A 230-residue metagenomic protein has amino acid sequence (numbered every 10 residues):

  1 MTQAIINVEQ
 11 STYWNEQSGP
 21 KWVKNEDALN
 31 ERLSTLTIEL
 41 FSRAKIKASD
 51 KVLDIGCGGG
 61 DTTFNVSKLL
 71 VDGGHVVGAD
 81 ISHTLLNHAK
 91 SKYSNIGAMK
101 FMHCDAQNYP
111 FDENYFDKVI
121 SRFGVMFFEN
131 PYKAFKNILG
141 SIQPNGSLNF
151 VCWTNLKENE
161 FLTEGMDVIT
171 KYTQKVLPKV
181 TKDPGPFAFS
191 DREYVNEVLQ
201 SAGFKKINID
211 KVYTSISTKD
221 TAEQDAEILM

Functional and structural regions predicted by a protein language model:
T2-S11, Q17-V23, K206-M230: C-terminal helical/coil "lid" or tail adjacent to the Rossmann-like core of SAM-dependent
E31-D50, N65: Conserved alpha-helix/loop element of class I SAM-dependent methyltransferases that forms part of the SAM/SAH-binding
K51-Y109, K133: Class I SAM-dependent methyltransferase SAM/SAH-binding core
V71, F128-E129, I142-P144: Helix-to-beta-strand junctions that scaffold the AdoMet/dcAdoMet cofactor pocket in Class I SAM-dependent enzymes
Q107-K118: A short acidic, Gly/Pro-enriched loop at the edge of an enzyme's catalytic core that lines a small-molecule cofactor
D117-Y132, T154: A short SAM/SAH-binding and catalytic strip from SAM-dependent methyltransferases
Y132, S147-D220: Conserved catalytic/acceptor-binding region of the Class I
